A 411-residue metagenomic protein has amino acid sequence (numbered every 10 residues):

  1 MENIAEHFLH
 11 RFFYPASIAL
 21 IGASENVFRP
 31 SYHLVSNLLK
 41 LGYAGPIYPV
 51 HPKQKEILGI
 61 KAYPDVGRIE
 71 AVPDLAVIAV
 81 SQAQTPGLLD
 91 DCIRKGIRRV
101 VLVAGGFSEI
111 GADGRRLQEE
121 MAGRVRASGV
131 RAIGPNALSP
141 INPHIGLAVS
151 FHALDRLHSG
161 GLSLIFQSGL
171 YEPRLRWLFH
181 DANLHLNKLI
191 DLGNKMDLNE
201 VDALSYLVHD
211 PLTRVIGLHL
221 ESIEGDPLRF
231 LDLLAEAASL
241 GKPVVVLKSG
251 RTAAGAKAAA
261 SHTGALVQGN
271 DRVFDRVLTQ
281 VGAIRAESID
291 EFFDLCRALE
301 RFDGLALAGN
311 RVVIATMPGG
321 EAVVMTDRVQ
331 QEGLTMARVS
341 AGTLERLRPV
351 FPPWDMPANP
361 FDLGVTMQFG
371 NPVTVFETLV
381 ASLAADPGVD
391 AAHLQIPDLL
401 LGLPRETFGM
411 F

Functional and structural regions predicted by a protein language model:
M1-F411: Catalytic-core regions of core metabolic enzymes, especially those transforming organic acids/acyl-group intermediates
